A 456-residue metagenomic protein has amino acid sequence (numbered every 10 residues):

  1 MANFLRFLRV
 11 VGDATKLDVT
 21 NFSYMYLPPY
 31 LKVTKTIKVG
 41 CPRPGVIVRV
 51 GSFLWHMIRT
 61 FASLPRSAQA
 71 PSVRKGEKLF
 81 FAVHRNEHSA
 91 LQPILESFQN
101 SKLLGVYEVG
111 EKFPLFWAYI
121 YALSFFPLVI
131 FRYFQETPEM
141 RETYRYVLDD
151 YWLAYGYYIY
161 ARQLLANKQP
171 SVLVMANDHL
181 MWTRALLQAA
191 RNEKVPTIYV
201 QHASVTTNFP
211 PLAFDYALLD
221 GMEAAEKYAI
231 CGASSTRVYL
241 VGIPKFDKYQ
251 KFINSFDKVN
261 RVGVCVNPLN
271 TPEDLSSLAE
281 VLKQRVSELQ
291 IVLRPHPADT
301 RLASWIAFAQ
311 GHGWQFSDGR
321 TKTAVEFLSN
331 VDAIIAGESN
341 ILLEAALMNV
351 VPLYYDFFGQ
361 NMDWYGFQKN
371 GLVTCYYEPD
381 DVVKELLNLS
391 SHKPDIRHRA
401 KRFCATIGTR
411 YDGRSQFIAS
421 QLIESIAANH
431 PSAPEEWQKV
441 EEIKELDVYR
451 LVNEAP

Functional and structural regions predicted by a protein language model:
M1-F22, L27-K35, K384-P456: C-terminal amphipathic helix plus adjacent low-complexity, charged tail appended to glycosyltransferase catalytic
M1-F246: Active-site and donor-binding regions of nucleotide-sugar-utilizing enzymes
R85-S89, M181, P268-E273, A298-T300 (+2 more regions): Short acidic, S/G/P-rich loop/turn micro-motifs used as interaction or catalytic elements
L91, S97-F98, L240-F308, S317: Conserved catalytic-core segment of nucleotide-activated headgroup transferases in glycan assembly
Y160, V205-T206, K322-E326, D381: Short acidic active-site motifs
F214, S235-L240, N340-R410: Catalytic binding pocket for nucleotide-activated donors in carbohydrate/polymer assembly enzymes
T300-M348, F357: Donor nucleotide-activated moiety binding/catalytic core segment of transferases that use nucleotide-activated donors
